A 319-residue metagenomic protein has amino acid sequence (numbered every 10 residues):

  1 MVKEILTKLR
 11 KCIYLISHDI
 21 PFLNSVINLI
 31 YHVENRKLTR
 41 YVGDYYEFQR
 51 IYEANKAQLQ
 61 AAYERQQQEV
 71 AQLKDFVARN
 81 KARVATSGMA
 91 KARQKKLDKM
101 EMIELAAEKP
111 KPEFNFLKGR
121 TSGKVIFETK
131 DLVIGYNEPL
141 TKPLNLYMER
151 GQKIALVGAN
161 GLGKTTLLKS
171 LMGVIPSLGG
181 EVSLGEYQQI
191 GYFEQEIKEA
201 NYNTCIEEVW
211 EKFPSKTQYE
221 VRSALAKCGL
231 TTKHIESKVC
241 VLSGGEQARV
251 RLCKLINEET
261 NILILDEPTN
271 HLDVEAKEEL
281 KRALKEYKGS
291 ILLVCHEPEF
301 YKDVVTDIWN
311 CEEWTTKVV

Functional and structural regions predicted by a protein language model:
M1-A61, G119-V319: ABC ATP-binding cassette signature C-motif
K56-P143: Flexible nucleotide-interacting loop at or near the entrance of a catalytic core
